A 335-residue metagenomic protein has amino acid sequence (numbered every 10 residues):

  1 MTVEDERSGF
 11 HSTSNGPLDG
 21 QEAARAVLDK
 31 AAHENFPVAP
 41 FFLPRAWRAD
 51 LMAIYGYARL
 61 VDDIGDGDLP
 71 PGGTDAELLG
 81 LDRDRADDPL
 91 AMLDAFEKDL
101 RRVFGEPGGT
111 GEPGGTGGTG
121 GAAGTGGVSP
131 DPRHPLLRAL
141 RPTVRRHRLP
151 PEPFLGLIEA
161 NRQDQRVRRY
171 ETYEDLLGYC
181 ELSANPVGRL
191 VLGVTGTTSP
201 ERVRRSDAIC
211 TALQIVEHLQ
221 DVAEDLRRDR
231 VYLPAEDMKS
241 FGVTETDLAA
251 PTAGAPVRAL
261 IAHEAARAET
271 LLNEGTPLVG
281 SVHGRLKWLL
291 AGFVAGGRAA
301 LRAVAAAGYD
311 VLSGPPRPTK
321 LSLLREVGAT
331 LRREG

Functional and structural regions predicted by a protein language model:
M1-G114, G124-Q214, L219, A223-G335: Catalytic cores of Mg2+-dependent Asp-rich isoprenoid enzymes
T119-G120: Short, intrinsically disordered, low-complexity terminal segments
